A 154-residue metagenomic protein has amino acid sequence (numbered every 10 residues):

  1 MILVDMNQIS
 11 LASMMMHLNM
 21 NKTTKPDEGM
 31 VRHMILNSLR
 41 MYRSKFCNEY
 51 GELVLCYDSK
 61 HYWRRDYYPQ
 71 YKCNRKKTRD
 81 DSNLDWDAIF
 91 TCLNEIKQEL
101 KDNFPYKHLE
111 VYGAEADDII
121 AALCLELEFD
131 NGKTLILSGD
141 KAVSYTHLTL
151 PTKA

Functional and structural regions predicted by a protein language model:
M1-L135: Noncatalytic, basic helical substrate-engagement surface that gates or grips nucleic-acid strands
D118, S144-Y145: Alpha-helical elements of the RecA-like P-loop NTPase motor core of helicases
G139-V143: Short, polar loop motifs at secondary-structure junctions
H147, T152-A154: Single conserved hydrophobic/aromatic residue that forms the stacking wall/gate of nucleotide- or nucleobase-binding
